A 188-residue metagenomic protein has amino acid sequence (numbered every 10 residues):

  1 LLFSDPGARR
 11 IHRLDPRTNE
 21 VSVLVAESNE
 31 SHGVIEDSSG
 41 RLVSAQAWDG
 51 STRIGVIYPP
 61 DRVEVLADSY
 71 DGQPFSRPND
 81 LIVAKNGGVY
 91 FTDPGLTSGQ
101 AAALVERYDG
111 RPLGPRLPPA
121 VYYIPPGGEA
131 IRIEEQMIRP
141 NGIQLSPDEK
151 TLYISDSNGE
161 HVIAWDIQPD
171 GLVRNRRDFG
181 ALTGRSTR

Functional and structural regions predicted by a protein language model:
L1-L2, P6, E27-R53, D71-V89 (+3 more regions): Beta-rich, blade/repeat-based domains predominating in secreted/periplasmic proteins but also intracellular
L2-A26: Beta-propeller domains
P6, A47-D49, P94-L96, S157 (+1 more regions): Short loop/turn segments immediately following the C-termini of beta-strands
R10-H12, T52-G55, P119-Y122, H161-I163: A short loop-to-beta-strand structural motif that recurs across blades of beta-propeller domains
D15, V56-Y58, A102, P125 (+1 more regions): Structural recognition of the beta-propeller blade-terminating site
S22-A26, E64-D68, R132-E135, V173-A181: Beta-propeller fold detector
Q46-A47, F91-R116: Short, conserved, GDST-rich strand-edge loop motifs in beta-rich repeat architectures
W165-L172: Short loop/turn segments immediately following beta-strands, especially the blade-tip and inter-blade linker loops
